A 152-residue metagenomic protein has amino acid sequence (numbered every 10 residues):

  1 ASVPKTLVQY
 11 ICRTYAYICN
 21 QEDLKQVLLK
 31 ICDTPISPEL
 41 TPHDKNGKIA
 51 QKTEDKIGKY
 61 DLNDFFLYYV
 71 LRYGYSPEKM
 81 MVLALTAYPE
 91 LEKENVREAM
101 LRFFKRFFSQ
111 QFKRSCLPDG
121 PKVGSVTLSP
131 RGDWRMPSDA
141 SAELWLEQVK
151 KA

Functional and structural regions predicted by a protein language model:
A1-A152: ATP/NTP-dependent adenylation/nucleotidyl-transfer catalytic domains that generate, transfer, or process NMP-activated
